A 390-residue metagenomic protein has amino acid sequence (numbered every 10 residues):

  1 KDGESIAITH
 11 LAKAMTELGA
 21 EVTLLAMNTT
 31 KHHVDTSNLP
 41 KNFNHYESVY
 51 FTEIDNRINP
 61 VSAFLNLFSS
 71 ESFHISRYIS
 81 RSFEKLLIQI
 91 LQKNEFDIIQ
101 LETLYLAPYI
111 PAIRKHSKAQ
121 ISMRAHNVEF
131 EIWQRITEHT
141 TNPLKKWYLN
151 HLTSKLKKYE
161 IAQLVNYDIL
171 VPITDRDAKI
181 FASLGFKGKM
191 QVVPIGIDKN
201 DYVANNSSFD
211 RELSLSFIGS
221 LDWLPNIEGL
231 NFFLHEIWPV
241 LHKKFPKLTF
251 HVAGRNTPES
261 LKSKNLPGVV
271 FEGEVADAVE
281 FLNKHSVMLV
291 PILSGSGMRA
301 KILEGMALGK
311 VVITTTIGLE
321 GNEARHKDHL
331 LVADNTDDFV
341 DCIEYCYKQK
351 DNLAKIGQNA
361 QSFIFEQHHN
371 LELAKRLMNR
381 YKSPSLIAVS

Functional and structural regions predicted by a protein language model:
K1-Y50, Q92-N94, S390: N-terminal subdomain of nucleotide-sugar transferases
P60-R77, I121-K158, S220: Acceptor-binding helix/loop patch of EC 2.4 sugar-transfer enzymes, predominantly nucleotide-sugar-dependent
Q120, L149-A204: Donor nucleotide-sugar binding/catalytic pocket of nucleotide-sugar-dependent glycosyltransferases
D168, E280-G297, L308-V311: Acidic donor-binding loop of glycosyltransferase active sites
S183, V192-K284: Conserved catalytic-core segment of nucleotide-activated headgroup transferases in glycan assembly
K301-E304, V311-T315, L331: Short hydrophobic beta-strand element within catalytic cores of glycosyltransferases and related nucleotide-activated
L330-D337, Y345-K350: Conserved acidic donor-binding segment of nucleotide-sugar-dependent glycosyltransferases
Y345, N352-E366, L373-N379: A short, well-ordered alpha-helix in the C-terminal region of glycosyltransferases
